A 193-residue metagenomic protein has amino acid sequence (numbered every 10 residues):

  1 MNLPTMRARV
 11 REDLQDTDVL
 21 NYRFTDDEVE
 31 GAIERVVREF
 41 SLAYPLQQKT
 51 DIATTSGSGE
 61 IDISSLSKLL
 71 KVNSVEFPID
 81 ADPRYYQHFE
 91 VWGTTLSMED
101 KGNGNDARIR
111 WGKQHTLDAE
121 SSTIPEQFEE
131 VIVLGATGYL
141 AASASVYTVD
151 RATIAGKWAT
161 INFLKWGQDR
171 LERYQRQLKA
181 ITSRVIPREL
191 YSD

Functional and structural regions predicted by a protein language model:
M1-R23: Long, hydrophobic N-terminal alpha-helical segment
M1-R9, E28-G31, R38-L42, R84-D193: Internal mixed-charge
L20-E60: N-terminal interaction modules that seed assembly of large macromolecular complexes
P45, S56, S65-L70, V91 (+1 more regions): A generic structural signal for short, non-catalytic loop/turn and secondary-structure boundary residues
D51-L66, D118-E126: Surface-exposed ligand/attachment interfaces on beta-rich extracellular proteins
D62-A81: Solvent-exposed beta-hairpin/edge-strand motifs
